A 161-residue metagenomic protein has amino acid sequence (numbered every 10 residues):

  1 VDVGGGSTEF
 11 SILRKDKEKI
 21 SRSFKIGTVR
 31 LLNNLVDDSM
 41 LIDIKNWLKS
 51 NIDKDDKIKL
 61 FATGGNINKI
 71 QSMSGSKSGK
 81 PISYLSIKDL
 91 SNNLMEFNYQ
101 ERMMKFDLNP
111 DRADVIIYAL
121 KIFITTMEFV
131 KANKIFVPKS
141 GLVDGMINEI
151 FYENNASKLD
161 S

Functional and structural regions predicted by a protein language model:
V1: Two-metal-ion RNase H-like nuclease active-site motif
G5-S7: Short acidic, Gly/Ser-rich segments with clustered Asp/Glu that frequently serve as metal-coordination loops in enzyme
S11-S161: Helical "lid/coupling" subdomains associated with nucleotide-phosphate turnover
